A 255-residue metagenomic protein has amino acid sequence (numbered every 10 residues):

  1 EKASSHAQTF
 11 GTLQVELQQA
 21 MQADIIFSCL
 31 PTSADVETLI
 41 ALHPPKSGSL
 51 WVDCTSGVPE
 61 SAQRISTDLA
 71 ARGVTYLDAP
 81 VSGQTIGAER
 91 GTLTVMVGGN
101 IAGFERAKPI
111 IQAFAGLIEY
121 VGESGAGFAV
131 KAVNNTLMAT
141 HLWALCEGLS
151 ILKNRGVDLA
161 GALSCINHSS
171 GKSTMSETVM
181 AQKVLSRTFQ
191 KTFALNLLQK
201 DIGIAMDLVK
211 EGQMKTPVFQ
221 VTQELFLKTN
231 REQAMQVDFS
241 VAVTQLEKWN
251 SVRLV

Functional and structural regions predicted by a protein language model:
A3-S4, F104: Short alpha-helix immediately C-terminal to the canonical SAM-binding loop
H6-A7, G11-E60, M96: Rossmann-like NAD(P)-binding element
L13-Q14, T75-L77, I118, L159 (+1 more regions): Hydrophobic beta-strand scaffold residues
I25-P31, D35, L50, G57-E60 (+8 more regions): Amphipathic alpha-helical hairpins
L30, A41, S56-T136: Rossmann-fold dinucleotide-binding core
A126-W249: Helical "substrate-binding/catalytic lid" subdomain of Rossmann-like NAD(P)-dependent dehydrogenases/reductases
